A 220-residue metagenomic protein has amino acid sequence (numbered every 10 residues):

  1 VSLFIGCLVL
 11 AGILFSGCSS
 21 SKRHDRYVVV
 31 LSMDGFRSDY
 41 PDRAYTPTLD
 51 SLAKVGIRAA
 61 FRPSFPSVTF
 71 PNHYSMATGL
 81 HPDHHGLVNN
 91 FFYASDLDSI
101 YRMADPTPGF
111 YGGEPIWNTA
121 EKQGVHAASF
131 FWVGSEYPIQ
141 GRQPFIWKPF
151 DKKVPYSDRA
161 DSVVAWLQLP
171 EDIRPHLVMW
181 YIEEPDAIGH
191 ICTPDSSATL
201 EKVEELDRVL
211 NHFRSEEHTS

Functional and structural regions predicted by a protein language model:
S2-I13: Bacterial N-terminal signal peptides
S21-D25, R43, S67-T69, E121-K122 (+2 more regions): Extracellular/periplasmic catalytic domains that process cell-envelope and extracellular macromolecules
R23-P41, R58: Mature N-terminal segment immediately following signal peptide/propeptide cleavage in secreted/periplasmic
V30, T48, E205-S220: Metal-dependent active-site segment of extracytoplasmic phospho-/sulfohydrolases and closely related
D34, M76, A120, W180 (+1 more regions): A residue-level signal for conserved active-site and pocket-lining positions in enzyme catalytic cores
D39-H84: Short, structured active-site-proximal loop/turn typified by the sulfatase FGly-forming signature C/S-X-P-X-R
H81-S196, K202-E205: His/Asp/Glu-rich, glycine-adjacent segments that coordinate divalent cations and/or stabilize oxyanion chemistry on
